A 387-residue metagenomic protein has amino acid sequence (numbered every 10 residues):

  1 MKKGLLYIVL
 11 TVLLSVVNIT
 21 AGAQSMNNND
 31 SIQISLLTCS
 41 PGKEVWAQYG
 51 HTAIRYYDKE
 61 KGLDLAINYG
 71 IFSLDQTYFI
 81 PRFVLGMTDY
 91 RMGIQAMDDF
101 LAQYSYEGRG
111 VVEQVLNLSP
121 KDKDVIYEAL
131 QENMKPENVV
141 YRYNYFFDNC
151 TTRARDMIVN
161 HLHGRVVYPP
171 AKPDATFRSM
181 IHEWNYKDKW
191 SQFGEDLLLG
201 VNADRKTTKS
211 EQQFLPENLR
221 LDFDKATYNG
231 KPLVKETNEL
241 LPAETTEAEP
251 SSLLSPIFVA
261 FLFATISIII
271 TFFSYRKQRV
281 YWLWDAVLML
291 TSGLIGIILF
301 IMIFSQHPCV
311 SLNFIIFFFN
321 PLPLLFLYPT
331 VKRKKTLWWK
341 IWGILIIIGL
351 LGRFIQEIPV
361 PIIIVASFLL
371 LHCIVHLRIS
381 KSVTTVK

Functional and structural regions predicted by a protein language model:
M1-I8, K387: Positively charged n-region of N-terminal signal peptides that target proteins for export
Y7-V17: Bacterial N-terminal signal peptides
A21-S25: Boundary at the C-terminal end of the N-terminal hydrophobic targeting segment
D30-G108: Glycine-rich catalytic cores of cysteine/serine-nucleophile enzymes that process amide/ester linkages in cell-envelope
H51, D64, E113-V115, T151 (+1 more regions): Extracellular structured ligand-interaction cores
S73-L162: A cross-kingdom signal targeting lumenal/periplasmic-facing segments of multi-pass membrane and secretory-pathway
E132-F319, P323, K334-W338, I346-K387: Activation targets extended, charge/polar-rich intrinsically disordered C-terminal tails
Y328-K332: A conserved acidic, glycine/proline-rich C-terminal tail/linker
